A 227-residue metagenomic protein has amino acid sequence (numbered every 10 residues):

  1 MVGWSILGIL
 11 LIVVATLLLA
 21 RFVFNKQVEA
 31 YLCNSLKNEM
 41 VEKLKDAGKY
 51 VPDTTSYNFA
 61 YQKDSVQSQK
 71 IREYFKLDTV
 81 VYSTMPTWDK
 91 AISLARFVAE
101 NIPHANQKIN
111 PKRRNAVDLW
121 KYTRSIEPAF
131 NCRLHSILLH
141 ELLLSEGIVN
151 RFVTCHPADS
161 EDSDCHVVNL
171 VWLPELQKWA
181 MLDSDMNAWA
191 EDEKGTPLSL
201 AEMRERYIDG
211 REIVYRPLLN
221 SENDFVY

Functional and structural regions predicted by a protein language model:
M1-F22: N-terminal Sec-pathway targeting helices
L7, I12, S199, V214-R216: Intrinsically disordered, low-complexity, compositionally biased regions/tails
A20, A99, P103, P174: Residue-level marker of positions within ordered structural domains that often coincide with functionally constrained
F22-E42: Ser/Thr/Pro/Gly-rich low-complexity linker/stalk segments immediately outside membranes or between
S35-N131: Secondary-structure boundary elements
F97-H104, L134-L138, L142, E146: Long, hydrophobic/aromatic-enriched structural stretches that serve as scaffold segments
I137-G210: Hydrophobic/aromatic-rich core segments of domains that either
M203-Y227: Alpha-helical and coiled-coil interaction segments, frequently adjacent to or embedded within charge-biased
